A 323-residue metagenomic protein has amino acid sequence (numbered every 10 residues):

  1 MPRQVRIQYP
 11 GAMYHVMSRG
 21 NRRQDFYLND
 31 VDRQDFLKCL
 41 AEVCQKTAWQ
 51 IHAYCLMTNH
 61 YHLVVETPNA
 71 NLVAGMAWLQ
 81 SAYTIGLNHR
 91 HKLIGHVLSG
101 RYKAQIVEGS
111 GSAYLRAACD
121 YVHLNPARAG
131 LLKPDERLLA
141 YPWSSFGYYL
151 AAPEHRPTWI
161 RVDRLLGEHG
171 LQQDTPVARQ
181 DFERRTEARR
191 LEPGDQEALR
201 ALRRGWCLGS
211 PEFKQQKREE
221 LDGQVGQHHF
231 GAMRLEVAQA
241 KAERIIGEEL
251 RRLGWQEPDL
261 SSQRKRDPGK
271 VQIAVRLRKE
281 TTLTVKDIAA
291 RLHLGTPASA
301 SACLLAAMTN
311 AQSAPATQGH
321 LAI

Functional and structural regions predicted by a protein language model:
M1-T58, E66-I323: Short Pro-Cys-Gly-centered "Cys-loop" motif that presents a nucleophilic cysteine in a tight turn
